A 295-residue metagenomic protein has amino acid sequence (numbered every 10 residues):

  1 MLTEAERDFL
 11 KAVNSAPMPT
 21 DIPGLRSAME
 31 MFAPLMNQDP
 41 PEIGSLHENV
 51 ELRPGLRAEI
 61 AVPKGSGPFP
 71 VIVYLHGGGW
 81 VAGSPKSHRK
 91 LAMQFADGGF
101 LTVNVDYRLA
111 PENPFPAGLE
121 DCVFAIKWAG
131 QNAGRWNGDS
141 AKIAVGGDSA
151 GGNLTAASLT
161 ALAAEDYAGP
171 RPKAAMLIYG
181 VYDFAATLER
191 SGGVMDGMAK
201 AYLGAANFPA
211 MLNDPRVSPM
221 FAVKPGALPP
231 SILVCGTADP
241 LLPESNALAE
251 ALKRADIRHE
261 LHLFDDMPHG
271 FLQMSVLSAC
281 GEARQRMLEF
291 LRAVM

Functional and structural regions predicted by a protein language model:
M1-M295: Alpha/beta-hydrolase superfamily serine-hydrolase fold, recognizing
